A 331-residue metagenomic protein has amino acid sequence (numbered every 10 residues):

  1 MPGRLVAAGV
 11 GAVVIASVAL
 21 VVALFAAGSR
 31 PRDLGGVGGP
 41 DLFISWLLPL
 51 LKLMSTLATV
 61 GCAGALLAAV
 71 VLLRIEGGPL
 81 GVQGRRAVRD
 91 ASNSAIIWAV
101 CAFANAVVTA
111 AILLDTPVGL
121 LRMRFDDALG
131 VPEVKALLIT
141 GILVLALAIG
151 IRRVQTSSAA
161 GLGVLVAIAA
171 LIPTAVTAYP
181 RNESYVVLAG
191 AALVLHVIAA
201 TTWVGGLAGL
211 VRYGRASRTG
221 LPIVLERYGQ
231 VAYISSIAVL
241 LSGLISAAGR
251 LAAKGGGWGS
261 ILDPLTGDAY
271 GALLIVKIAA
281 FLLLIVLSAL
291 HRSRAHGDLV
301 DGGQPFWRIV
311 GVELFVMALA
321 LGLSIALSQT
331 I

Functional and structural regions predicted by a protein language model:
M1-I331: Polytopic transmembrane helical bundles with strong interfacial aromatic enrichment
